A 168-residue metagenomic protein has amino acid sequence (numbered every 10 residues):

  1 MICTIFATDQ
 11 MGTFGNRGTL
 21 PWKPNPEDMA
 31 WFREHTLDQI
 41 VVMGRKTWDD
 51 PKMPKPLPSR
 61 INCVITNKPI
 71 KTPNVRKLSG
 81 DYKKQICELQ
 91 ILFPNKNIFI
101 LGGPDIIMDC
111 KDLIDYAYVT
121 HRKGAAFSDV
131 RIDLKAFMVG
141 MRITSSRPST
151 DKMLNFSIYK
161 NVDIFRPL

Functional and structural regions predicted by a protein language model:
M1-L168: Enzymes that bind and transform nitrogen-containing heteroaromatic metabolites
